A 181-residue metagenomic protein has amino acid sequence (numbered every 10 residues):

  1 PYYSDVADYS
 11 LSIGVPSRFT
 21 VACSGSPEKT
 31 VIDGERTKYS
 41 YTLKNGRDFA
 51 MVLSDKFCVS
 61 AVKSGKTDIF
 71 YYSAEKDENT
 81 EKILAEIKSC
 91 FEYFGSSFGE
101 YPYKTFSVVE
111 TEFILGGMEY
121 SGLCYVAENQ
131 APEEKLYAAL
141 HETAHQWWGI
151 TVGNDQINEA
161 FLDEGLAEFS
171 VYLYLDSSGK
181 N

Functional and structural regions predicted by a protein language model:
Y2-L140, F169: Hydrophobic helix-coil surface modules that form long, contiguous segments used for peptide/substrate interaction
C124-N181: Zinc-dependent metallopeptidase catalytic helix centered on the HExxH motif and its immediate flanking segment
